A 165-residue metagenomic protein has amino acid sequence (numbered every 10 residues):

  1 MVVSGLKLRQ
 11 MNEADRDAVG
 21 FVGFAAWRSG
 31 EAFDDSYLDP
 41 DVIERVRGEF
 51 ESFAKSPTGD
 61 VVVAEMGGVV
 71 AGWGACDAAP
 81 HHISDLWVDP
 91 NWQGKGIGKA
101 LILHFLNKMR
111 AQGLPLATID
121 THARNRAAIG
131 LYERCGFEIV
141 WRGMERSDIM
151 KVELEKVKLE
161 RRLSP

Functional and structural regions predicted by a protein language model:
M1-V3: Basic/polar N-terminal segments that are highly enriched at the extreme N-terminus, encompassing both cleavable
G5-K7: Extreme N-terminal starter segment of soluble prokaryotic enzymes
Q10-R16, G20-N91, I102-H104, K108 (+2 more regions): Acetyl-CoA-dependent GNAT
Y37-D41, W92, G96, A123 (+2 more regions): Residues at secondary-structure transition points
V69, D85, D89-L103, Q112 (+2 more regions): Conserved glycine-rich acetyl-CoA-binding loop
F105-T118: Long amphipathic alpha-helical scaffold regions
P115-I129, E133-P165: C-terminal "cap" of GNAT-fold acetyltransferases
